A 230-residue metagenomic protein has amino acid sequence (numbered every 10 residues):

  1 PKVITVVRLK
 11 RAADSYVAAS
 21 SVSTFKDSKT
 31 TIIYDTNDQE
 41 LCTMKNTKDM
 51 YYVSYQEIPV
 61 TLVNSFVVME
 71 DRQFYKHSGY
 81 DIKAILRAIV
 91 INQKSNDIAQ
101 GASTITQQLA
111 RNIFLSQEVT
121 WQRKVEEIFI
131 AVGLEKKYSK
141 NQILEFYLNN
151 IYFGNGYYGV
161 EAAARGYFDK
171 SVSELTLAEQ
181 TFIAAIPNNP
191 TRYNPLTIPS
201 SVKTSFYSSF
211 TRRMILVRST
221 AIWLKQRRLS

Functional and structural regions predicted by a protein language model:
P1-S230: Juxtamembrane regions of bacterial inner-membrane/periplasmic proteins, predominantly the peptidoglycan biogenesis
